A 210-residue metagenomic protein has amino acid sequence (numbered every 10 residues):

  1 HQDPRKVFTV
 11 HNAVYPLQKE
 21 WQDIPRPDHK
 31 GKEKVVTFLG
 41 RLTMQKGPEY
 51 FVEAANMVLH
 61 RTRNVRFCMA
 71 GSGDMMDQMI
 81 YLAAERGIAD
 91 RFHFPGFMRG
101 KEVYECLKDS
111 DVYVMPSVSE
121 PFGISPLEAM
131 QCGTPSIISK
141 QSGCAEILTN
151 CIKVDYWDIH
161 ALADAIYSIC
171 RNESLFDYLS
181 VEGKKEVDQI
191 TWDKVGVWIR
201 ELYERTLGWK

Functional and structural regions predicted by a protein language model:
A13: Carbohydrate-associated surface elements
D28-K46, V52-A55, C68, S180: Conserved donor-binding/catalytic core segment of Leloir-type glycosyltransferases
I80-M98: Nucleotide-activated donor-binding/catalytic signature segment of Leloir-type glycosyltransferases, i.e., the conserved
F97-M98, E105-S110, I199: Short alpha-helical donor nucleotide-sugar binding micro-motif in glycosyltransferases
V118: Aromatic "clamp/platform" in nucleotide-sugar-dependent glycosyltransferases that forms part of the donor/acceptor
P135-I138: Short hydrophobic beta-strand element within catalytic cores of glycosyltransferases and related nucleotide-activated
C151-H160, S168-E173: Conserved acidic donor-binding segment of nucleotide-sugar-dependent glycosyltransferases
S174-E204, G208: A charged, aromatic-enriched C-terminal amphipathic alpha-helix characteristic of glycosyltransferases across folds
